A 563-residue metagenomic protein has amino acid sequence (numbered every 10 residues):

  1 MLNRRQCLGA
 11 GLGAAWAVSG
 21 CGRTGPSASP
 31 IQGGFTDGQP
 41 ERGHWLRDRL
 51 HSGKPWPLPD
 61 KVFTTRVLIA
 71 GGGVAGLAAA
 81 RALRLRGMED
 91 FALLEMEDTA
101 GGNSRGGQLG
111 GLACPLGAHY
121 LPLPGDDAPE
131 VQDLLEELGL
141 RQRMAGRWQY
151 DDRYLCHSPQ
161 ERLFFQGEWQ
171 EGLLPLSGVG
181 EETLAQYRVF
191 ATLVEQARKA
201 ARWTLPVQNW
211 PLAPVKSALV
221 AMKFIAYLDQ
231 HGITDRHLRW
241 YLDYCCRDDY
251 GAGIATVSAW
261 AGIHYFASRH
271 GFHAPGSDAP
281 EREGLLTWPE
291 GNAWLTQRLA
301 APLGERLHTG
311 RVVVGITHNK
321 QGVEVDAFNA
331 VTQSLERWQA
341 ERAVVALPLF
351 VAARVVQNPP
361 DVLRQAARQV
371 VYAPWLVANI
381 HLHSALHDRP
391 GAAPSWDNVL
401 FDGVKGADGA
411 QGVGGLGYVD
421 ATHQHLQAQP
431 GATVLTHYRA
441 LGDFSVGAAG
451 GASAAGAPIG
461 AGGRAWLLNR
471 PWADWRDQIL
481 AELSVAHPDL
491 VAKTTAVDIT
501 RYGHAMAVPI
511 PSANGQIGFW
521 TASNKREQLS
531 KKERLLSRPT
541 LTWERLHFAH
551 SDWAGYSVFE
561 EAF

Functional and structural regions predicted by a protein language model:
M1-A14: N-terminal secretory signal peptides and thylakoid transit peptides that target proteins across membranes
R23-W56, Q166, G172-L174, H381 (+1 more regions): Conserved flavin/dinucleotide-binding core of flavoenzymes
K61-A75: Beta1/beta-strand and adjacent pyrophosphate-binding region of the FAD-binding site in flavoprotein oxidoreductases
R84-G107: Glycine-rich FAD pyrophosphate-binding loop
L112-Q196: Dinucleotide-binding Rossmann-like beta1-alpha1 core, especially the glycine-rich loop that anchors the ADP
A201-G315, K320-G322: Active-site/ligand-binding neighborhood in enzyme catalytic cores
Q333-R342: Core beta-strand elements of the Rossmann-like FAD/NAD(P) dinucleotide-binding domain in flavoenzyme oxidoreductases
V345-P360: Flavin (primarily FAD) binding-site architecture
